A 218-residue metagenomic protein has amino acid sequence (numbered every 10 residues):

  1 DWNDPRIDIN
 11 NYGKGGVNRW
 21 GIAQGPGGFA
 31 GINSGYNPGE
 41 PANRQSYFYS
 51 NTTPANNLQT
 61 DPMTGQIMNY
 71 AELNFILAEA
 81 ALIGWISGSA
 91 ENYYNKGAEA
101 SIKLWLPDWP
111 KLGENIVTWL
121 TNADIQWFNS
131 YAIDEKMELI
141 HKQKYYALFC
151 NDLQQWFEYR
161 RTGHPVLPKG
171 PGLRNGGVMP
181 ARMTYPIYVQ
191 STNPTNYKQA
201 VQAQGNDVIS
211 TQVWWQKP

Functional and structural regions predicted by a protein language model:
D1-L77, L82-I83, A90-S130, E135-Q143 (+1 more regions): Hydrophobic-face positions in mid-chain alpha helices that act as interaction patches
W85-I86, H164: Residue-level recognition of short, well-ordered coil/turn positions that link secondary-structure elements
I102-L106, P110-P218: C-terminal functional modules
